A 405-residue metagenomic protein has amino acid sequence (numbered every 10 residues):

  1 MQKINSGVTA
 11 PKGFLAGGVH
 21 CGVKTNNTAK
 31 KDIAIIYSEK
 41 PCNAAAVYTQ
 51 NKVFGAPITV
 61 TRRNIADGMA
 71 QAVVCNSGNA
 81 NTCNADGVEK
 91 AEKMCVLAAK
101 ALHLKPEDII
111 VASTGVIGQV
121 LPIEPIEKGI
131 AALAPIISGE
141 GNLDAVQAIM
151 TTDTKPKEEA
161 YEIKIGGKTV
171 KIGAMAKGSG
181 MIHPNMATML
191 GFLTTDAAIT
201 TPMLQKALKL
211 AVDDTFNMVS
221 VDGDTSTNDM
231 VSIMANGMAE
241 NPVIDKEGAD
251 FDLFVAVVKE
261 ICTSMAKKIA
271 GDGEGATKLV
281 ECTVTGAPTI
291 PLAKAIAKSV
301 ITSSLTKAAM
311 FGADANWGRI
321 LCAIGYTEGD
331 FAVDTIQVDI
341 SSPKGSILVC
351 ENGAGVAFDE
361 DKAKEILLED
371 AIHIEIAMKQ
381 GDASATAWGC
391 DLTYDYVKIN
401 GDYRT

Functional and structural regions predicted by a protein language model:
M1-E89, K93, A99-T405: A structural signal for small-residue-enriched, beta-sheet-centric alpha/beta enzyme cores and oligomeric scaffold folds
